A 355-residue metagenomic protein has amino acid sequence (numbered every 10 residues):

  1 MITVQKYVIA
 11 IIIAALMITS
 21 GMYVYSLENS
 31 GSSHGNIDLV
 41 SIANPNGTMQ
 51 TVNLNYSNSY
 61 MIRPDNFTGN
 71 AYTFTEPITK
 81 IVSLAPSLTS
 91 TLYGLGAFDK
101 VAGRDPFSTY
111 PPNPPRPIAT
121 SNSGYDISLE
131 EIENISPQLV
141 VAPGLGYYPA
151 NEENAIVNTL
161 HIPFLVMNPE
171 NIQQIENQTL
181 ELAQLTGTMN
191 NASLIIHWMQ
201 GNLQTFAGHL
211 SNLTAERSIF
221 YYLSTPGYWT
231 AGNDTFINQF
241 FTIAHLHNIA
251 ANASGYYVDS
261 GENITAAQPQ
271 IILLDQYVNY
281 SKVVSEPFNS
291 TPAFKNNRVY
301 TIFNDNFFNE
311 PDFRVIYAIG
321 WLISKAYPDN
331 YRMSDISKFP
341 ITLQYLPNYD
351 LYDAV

Functional and structural regions predicted by a protein language model:
I2-T89, M189-Y221, Q268, K325-V355: Bacterial Sec-exported substrate-binding components of ABC uptake systems
Y56-N58, N171-Q184, S193, A207-L210 (+1 more regions): Structured C-terminal subdomain patch of bacterial secreted/periplasmic proteins
Y60, T79-Y148, L246-I249: A short, structured surface patch at a secondary-structure boundary
D65-G69, A119-L129, A253-E262: Short helix-initiation/N-cap motifs at beta->coil->alpha
F107-Y110, S121-S123, W229-Y257: Alpha-helical, coiled-coil/dimerization segments enriched in small aliphatic residues
D126-P137, T159, D259-Q268: Short helices/loops that flank or line small-molecule/ion binding pockets
G146-T159, L273-S290: A ligand-binding cleft/hinge motif common to bilobed small-molecule-binding domains
Y148-E152, M167-E181, T214-Q239: Extracytoplasmic ligand-binding site segments that recognize negatively charged/polar headgroups
